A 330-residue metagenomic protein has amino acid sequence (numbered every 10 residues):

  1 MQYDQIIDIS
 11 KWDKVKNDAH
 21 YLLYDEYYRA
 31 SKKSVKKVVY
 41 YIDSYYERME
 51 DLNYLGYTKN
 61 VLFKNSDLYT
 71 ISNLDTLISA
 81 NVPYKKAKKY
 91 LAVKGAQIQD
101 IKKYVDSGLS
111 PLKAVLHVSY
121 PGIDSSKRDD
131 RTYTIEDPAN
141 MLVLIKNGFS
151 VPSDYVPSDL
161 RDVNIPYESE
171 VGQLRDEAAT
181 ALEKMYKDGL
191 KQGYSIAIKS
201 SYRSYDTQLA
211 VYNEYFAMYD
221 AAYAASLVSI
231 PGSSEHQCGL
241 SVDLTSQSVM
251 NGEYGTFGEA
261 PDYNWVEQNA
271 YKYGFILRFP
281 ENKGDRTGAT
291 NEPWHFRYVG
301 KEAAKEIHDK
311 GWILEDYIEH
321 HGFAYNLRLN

Functional and structural regions predicted by a protein language model:
M1-S200, Y205-N330: Extracytoplasmic cell-surface/polysaccharide-interacting catalytic and binding patches
